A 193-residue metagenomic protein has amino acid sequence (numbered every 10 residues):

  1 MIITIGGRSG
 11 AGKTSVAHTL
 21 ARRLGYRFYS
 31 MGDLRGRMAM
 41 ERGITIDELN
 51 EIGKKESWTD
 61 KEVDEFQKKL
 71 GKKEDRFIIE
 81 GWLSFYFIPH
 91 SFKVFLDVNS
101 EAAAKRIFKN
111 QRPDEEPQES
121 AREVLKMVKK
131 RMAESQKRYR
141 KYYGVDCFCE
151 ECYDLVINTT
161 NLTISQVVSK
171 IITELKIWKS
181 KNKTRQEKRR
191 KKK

Functional and structural regions predicted by a protein language model:
I5: Hydrophobic anchor at the beta1->P-loop junction of P-loop NTPases
R8: P-loop (Walker A) phosphate-binding loop of NTP-binding proteins
K13: Conserved lysine of the Walker
V16: Hydrophobic positions on the alpha1 helix immediately C-terminal to the Walker A/P-loop
R22-Y29: Post-Walker A helix-loop "phosphate-sensing" segment adjacent to the P-loop in P-loop NTPases
M31-I88, E101-A104, K109-E116, K126 (+1 more regions): ATP-dependent small-molecule kinase phosphotransfer cores that center on conserved nucleotide phosphate-binding segments
E116-K170: Small-molecule kinase domains that catalyze NTP-dependent phosphoryl transfer to phosphate-bearing small molecules
K137-R138, D154-V156, Q166-K193: C-terminal accessory "lid"/substrate-recognition subdomains
